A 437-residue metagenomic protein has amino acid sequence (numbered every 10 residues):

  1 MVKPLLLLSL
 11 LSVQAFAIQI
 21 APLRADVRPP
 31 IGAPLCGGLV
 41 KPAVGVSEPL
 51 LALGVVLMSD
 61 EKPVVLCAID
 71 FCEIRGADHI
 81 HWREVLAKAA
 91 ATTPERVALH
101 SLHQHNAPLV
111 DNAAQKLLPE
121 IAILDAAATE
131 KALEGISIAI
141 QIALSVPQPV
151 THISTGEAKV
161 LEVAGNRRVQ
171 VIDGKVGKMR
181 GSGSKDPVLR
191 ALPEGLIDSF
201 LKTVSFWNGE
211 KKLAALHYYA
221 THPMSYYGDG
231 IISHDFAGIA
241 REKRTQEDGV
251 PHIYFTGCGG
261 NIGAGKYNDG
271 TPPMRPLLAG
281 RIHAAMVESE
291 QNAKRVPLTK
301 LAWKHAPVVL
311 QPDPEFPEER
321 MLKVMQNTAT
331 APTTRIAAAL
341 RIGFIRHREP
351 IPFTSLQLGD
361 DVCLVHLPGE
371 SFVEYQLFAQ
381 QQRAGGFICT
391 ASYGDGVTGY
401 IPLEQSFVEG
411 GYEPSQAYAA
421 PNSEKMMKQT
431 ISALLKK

Functional and structural regions predicted by a protein language model:
V2-V13: Sec-dependent N-terminal signal peptides
I18-P251, C258-G259, Y267, P272-L277 (+2 more regions): Conserved beta-alpha junction segments in alpha/beta enzyme cores
R281-A284, E288: Hydrophobic structural segments
